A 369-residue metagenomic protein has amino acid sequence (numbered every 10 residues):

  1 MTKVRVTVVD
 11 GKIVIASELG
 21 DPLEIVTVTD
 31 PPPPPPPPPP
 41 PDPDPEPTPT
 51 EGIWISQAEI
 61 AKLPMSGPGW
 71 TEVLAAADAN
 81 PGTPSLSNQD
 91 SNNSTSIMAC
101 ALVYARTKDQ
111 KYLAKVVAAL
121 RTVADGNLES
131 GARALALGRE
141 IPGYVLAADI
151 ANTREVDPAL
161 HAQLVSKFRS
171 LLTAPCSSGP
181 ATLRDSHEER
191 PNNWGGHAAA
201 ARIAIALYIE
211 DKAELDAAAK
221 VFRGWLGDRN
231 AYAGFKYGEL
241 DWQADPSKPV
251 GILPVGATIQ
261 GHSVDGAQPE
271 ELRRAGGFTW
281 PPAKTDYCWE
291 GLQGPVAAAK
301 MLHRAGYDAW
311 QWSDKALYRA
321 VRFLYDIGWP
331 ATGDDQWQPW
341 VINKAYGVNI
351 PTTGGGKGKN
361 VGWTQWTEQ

Functional and structural regions predicted by a protein language model:
M1-T27: Short, low-complexity, charged amphipathic interaction modules
D21-P47: Ser/Thr/Gly/Pro-rich low-complexity, disordered linker/stalk segments of secreted and cell-surface proteins
P33, A75, H262-S263: Intrinsically disordered and other compositionally biased segments
D44-R190, G196, A200, A219-G227 (+4 more regions): Extracellular glycan-targeting catalytic surfaces
E214-A219, R223-F235, E239, V255-L272 (+1 more regions): A structural motif
P282-G291: Glycoside hydrolase catalytic-domain groove-lining segments
